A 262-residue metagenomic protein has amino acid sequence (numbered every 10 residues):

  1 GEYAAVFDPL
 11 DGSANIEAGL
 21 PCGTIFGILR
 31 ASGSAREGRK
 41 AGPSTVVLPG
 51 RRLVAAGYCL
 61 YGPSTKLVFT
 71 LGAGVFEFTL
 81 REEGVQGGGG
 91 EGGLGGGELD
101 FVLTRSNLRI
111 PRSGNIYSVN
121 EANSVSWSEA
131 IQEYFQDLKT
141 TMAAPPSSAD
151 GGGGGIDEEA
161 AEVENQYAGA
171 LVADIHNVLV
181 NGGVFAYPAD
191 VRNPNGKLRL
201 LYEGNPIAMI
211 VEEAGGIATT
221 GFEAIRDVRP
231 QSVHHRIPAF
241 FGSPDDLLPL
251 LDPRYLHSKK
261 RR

Functional and structural regions predicted by a protein language model:
G1-R262: IMPase-like, lithium-sensitive Mg2+-dependent phosphomonoesterase catalytic core
